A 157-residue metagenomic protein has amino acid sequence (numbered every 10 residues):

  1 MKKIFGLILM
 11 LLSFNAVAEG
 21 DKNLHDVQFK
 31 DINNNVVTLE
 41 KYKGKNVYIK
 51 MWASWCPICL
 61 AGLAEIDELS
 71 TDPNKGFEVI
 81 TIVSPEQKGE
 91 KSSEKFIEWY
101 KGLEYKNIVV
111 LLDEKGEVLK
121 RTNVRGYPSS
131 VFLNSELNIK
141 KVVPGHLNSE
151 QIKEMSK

Functional and structural regions predicted by a protein language model:
I4-S13: Sec-dependent N-terminal signal peptides
N15-L39: N-terminal "domain-start" segment that seeds a small globular fold
T38-P57: Short active-site neighborhood of thiol/selenol oxidoreductases, capturing the structured segment around
Y48-I49, V79, S130: Hydrophobic beta-strand anchors of alpha/beta hydrolase catalytic cores
A61-G102, E114-K120: Structural microenvironment flanking redox-active thiols in thiol-disulfide oxidoreductases
L103-K106, D113-M155: Thiol/disulfide oxidoreductase modules built on the thioredoxin-like
